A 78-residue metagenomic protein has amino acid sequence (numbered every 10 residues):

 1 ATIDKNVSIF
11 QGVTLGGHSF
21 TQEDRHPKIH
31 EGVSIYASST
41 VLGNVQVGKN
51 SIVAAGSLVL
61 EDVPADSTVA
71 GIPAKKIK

Functional and structural regions predicted by a protein language model:
A1-I77: Structural signal for interior beta-strand "rungs" in well-ordered beta-sheet cores of soluble enzyme domains
